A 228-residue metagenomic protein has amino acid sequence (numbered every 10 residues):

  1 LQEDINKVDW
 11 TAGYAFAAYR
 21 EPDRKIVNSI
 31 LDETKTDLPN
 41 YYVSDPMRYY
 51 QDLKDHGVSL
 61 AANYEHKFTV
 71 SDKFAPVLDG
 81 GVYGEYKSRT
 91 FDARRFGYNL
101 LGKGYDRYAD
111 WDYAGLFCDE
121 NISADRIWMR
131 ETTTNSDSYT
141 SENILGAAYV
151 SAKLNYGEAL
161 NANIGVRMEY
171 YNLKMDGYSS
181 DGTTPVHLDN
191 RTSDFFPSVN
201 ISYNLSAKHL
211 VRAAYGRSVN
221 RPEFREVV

Functional and structural regions predicted by a protein language model:
L1-V77: Outer-membrane beta-barrel domain signature, strongest for Gram-negative TonB-dependent receptors and also present
A12-G13, Q51-A61, K67-V228: Structural signature of Gram-negative outer-membrane beta-barrels, strongest in the C-terminal barrel of TonB-dependent
